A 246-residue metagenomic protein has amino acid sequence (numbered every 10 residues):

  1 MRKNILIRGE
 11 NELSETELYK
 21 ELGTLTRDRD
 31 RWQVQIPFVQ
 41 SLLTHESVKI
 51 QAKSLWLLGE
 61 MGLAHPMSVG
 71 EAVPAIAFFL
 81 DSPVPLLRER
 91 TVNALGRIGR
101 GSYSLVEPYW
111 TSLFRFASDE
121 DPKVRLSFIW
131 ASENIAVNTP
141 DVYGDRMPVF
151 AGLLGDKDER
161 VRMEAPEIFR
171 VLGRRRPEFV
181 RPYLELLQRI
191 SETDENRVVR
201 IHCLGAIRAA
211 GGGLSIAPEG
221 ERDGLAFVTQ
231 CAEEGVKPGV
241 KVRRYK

Functional and structural regions predicted by a protein language model:
M1-L6, D30-L42, P66-F79, Y103-F116 (+3 more regions): Amphipathic alpha-helical scaffolding segments comprising HEAT/armadillo-like alpha-solenoid repeats
M1-L63, R208, C231-K246: N-terminal alpha-helical scaffold/docking segments in eukaryotic complex subunits
E12-T16, V48-K49, P85-L86, P122-K123 (+2 more regions): Alpha-helix N-cap/helix-start positions at coil->helix boundaries
E15-L22, A52-K53, R88-N93, L126-I129 (+2 more regions): Alpha-solenoid HEAT/ARM repeat scaffold
G23, G59-E60, G96-R97, E133-N134 (+2 more regions): Structural signature of alpha-helical solenoid repeat scaffolds
E71-V137: A generic tandem-repeat structural signature
E192-K246: Eukaryotic acidic, Ser/Thr-rich intrinsically disordered low-complexity regions
